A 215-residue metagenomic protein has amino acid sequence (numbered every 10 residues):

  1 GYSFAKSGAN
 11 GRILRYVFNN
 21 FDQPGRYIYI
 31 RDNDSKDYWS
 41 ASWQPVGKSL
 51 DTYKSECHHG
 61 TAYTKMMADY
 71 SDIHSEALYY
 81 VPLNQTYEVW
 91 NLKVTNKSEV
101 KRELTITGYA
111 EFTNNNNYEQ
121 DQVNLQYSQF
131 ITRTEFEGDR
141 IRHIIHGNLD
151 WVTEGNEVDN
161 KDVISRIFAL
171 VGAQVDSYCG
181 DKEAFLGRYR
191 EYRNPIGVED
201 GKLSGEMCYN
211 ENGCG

Functional and structural regions predicted by a protein language model:
G1-G215: Anionic coordination/interaction segments
